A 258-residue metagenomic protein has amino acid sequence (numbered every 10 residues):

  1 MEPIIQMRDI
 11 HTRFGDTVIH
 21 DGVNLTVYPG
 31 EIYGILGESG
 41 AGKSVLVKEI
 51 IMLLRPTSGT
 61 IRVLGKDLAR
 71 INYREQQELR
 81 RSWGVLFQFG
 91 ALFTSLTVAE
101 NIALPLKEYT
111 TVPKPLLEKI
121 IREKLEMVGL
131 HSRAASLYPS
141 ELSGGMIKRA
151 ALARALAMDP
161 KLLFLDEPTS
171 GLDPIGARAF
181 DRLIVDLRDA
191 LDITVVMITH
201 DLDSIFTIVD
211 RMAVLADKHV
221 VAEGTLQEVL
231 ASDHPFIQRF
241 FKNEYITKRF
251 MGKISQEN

Functional and structural regions predicted by a protein language model:
I51: Helix-to-loop junction immediately C-terminal to a conserved catalytic motif
D67, K114-R133: Conserved ABC ATPase "signature" region
Y138-L142, M146: Conserved ABC ATPase signature
D159: Conserved catalytic motifs of ABC-family nucleotide-binding domains
L163-D166: Catalytic Walker B motif of ABC-type/P-loop ATPase nucleotide-binding domains
